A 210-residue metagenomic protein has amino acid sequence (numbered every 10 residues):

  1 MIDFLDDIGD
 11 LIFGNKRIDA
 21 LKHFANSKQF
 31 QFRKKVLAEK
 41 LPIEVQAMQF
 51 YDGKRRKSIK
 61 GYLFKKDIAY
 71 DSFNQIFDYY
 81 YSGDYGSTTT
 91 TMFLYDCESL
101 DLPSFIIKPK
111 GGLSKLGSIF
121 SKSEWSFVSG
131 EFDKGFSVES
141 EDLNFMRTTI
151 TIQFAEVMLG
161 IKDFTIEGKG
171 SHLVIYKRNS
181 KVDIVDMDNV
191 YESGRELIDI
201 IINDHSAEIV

Functional and structural regions predicted by a protein language model:
M1-F13, I202: Alpha-helical transmembrane spans
F4, I18-V210: Charged, low-complexity intrinsically disordered regions
